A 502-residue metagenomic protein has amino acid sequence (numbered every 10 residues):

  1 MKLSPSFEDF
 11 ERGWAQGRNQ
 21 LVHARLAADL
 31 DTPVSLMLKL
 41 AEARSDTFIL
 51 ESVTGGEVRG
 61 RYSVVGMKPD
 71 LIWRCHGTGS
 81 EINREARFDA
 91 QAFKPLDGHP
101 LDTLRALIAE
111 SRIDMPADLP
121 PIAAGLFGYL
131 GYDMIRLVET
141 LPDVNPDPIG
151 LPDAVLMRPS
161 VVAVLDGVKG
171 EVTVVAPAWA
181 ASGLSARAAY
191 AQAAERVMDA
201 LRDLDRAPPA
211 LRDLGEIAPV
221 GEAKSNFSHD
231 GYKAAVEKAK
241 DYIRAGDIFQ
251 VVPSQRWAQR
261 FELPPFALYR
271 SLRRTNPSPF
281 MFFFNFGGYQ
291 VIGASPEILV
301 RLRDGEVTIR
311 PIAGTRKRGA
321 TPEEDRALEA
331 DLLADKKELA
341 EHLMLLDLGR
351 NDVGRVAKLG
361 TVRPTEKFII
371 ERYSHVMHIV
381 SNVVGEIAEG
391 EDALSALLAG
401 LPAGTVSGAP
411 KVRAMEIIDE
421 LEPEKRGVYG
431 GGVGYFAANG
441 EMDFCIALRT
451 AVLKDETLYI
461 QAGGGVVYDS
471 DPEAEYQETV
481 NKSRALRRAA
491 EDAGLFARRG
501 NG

Functional and structural regions predicted by a protein language model:
M1-G502: Extended alpha-helical targeting/anchoring segments, especially N-terminal organellar/secretory targeting helices
